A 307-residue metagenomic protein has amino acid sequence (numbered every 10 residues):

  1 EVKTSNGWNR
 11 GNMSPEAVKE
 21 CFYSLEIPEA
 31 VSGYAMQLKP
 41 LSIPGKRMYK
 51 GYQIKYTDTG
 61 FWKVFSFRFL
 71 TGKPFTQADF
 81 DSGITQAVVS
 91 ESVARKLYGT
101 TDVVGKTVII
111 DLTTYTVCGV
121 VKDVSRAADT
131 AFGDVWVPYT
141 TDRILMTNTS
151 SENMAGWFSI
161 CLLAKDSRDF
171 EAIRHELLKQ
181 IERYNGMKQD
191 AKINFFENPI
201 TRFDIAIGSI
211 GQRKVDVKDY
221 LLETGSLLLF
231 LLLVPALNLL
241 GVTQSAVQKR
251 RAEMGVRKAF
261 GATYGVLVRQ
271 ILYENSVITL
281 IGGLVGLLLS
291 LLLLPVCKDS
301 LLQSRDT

Functional and structural regions predicted by a protein language model:
E1, V215-A252, L280: Hydrophobic alpha-helical transmembrane segments of multi-pass inner-membrane transport and secretion
E1-L97, T101-D102, I109-Y115, H175: Structured, solvent-exposed hinge/loop segments at the ends of secondary-structure elements
G60-P74, T85-R213: Mid-to-C-terminal secondary-structure elements that act as membrane-proximal/extracytoplasmic interface segments
V108, L237-N238, E274: Conserved beta-strand->loop/alpha-helix structural units within folded catalytic cores of enzymes with alpha/beta
D166-S167, K249, N275: Active-site acidic-Proline motif in GNAT/NAT acetyltransferases
R183-L227, K249, L294-T307: Membrane-helix entry/capping segments
E253-K298: Transmembrane alpha-helical interface segments in multi-pass membrane proteins
